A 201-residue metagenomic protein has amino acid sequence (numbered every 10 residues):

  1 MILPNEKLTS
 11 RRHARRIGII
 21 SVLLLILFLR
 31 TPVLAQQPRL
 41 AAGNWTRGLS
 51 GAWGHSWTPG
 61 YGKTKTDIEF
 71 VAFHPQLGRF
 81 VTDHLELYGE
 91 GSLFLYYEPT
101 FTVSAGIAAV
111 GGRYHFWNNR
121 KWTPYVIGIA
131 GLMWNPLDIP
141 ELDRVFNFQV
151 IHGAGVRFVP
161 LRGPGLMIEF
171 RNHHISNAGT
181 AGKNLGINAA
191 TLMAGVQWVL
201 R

Functional and structural regions predicted by a protein language model:
M1-A41, R201: Cleavable N-terminal export/targeting peptides
T31-G78, A189-R201: Short glycine/proline- and aromatic-enriched beta-strand/turn motifs that initiate or cap beta-hairpins
R39-R47, D83-L87, R120-V126, R162-L166 (+1 more regions): Outer-envelope beta-barrel architecture signal
G43, D67-V71, F101-A108, W122 (+2 more regions): Residues that define the transmembrane beta-barrel architecture of outer-membrane proteins
W45-P59, G89-L93, V126-L132, I168-H174: Transmembrane beta-barrel strands of outer-membrane/channel proteins
P59-K63, Y96-P99, L137-L142, A178-N184: Extracellular loop and loop/strand-boundary signature of outer-membrane beta-barrel proteins
V71-D138, P160, Q197-V199: Gram-negative (and chloroplast) outer-membrane scaffold detector with strong preference for beta-barrel transmembrane
G155-R201: Predominantly the C-terminal beta-signal and adjacent terminal strand-loop region of outer-membrane beta-barrel
